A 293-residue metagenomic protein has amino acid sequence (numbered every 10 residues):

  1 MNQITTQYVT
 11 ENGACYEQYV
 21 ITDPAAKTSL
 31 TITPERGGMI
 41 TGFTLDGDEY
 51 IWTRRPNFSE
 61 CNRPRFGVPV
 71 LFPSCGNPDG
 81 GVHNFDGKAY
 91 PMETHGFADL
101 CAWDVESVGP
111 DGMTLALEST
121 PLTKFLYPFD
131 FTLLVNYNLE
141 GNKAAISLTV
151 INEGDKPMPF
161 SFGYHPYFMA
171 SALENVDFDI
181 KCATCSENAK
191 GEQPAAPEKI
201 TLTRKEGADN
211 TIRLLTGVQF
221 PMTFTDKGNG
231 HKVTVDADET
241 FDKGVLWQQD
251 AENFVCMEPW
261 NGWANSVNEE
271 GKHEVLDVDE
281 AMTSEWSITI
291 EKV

Functional and structural regions predicted by a protein language model:
M1-G13, N84-E140: Extended, loop-rich substrate-binding clefts of extracytoplasmic carbohydrate-active enzymes
M1-P69, P73-V82, A89-M92, V218-F241 (+1 more regions): Beta-strand-rich N-terminal accessory domains
I21-D23, P34, S119-F160, Y164-P166: Acidic, contiguous internal or C-terminal segments within carbohydrate-active enzymes that form a structured patch used
E106-M113, N138-K143, A170-L173, Q248-E252 (+1 more regions): A short, structured loop/turn motif at beta-sheet edges
L134-N136, T211, G271-L276: Beta-strand-rich interaction surfaces with strong enrichment in secreted/lumenal proteins
P157-P159, P166-D238: Active-site/ligand-binding surface loops and adjacent short beta/alpha elements that line catalytic pockets across
H231-V293: Active-site pocket scaffolds in enzymes
